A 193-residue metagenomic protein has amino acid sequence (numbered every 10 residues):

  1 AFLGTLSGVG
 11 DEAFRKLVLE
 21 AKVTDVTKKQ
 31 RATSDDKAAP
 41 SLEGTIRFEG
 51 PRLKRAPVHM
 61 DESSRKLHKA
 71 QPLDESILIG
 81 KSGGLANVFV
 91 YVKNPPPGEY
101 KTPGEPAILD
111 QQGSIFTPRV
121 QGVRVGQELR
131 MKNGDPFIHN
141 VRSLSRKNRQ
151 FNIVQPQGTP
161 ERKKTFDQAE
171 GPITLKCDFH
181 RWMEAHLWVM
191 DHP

Functional and structural regions predicted by a protein language model:
F2-P193: Extracytoplasmic copper-binding redox domains, predominantly the cupredoxin/blue-copper superfamily
